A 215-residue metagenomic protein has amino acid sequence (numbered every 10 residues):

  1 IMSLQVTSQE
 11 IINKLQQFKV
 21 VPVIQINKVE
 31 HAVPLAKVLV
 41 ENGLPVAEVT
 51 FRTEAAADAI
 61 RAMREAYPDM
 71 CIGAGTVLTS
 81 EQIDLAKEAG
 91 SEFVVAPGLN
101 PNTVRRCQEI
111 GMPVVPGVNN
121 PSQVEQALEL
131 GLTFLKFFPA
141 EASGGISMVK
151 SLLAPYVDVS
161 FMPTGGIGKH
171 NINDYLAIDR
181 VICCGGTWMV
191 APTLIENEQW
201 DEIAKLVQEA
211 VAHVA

Functional and structural regions predicted by a protein language model:
M2-A89, E109, K169, N197-A215: Conserved N-terminal beta1-alpha1 strand-loop-helix module at the mouth
I24-R52, V118-K136, S143, Y156-V159: N-terminal/domain-start segments enriched in small and hydrophobic, helix-friendly residues, covering either
Q25-N27, A74-S80, A96-N100, P116-P121 (+2 more regions): Glycine-rich beta-to-alpha transition loops that act as phosphate-gripper elements at the mouths of alpha/beta enzyme
L35, T79-A89, S122-L130, I167-C183: Catalytic cores of alpha/beta
V40-P45, A66-D69, E88-V94, E109-V115 (+3 more regions): Glycine-enriched alpha-helix->loop->beta-strand junction motifs that scaffold or abut catalytic
L44-V49, K87-A89, I110, L128-V149 (+2 more regions): Glycine/Thr-rich beta-alpha phosphate-binding loop at enzyme active sites
F93, P97-T103, K136-I146, R180-E202: Glycine-rich phosphate-binding active-site loops on the catalytic face of alpha/beta enzymes
A154-A215: Hydrophobic secondary-structure block in the mid-to-C-terminal portion of proteins
